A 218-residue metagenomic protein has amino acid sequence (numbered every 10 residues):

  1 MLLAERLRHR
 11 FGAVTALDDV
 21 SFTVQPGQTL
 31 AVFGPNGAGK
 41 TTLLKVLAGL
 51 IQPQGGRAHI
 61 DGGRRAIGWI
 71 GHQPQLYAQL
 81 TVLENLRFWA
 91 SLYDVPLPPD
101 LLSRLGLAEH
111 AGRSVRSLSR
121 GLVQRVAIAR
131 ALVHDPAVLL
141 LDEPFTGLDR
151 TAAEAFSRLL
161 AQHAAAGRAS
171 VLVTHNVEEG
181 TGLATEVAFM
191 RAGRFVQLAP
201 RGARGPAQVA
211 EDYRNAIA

Functional and structural regions predicted by a protein language model:
F33-P35: The feature captures the beta-strand-to-loop junction immediately N-terminal to the Walker
A48: Helix-to-loop junction immediately C-terminal to a conserved catalytic motif
V95-H110: Conserved ABC ATPase "signature" region
L139-D142: Catalytic Walker B motif of ABC-type/P-loop ATPase nucleotide-binding domains
R150-A152: Helix N-cap at the start of a conserved alpha-helix in ABC-type nucleotide-binding domains
T174-H175: H-loop/switch region of ABC-family ATPase nucleotide-binding domains
